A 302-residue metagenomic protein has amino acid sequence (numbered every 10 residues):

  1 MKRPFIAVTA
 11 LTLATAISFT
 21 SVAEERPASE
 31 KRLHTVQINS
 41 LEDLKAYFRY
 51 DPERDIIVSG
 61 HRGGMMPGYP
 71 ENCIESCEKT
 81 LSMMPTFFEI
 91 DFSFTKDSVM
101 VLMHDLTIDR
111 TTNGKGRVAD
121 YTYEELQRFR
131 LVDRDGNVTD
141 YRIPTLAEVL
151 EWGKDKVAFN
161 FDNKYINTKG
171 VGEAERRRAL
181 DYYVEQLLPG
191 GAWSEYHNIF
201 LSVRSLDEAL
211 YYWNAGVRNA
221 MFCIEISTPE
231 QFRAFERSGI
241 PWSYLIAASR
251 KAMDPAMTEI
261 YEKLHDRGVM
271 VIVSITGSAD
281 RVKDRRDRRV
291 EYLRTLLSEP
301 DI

Functional and structural regions predicted by a protein language model:
M1-T9: Bacterial N-terminal signal peptides that target proteins for export
V8-S18: Bacterial N-terminal signal peptides
A23-I302: Phosphate-group recognition and catalysis centered on beta-loop-alpha active-site segments
